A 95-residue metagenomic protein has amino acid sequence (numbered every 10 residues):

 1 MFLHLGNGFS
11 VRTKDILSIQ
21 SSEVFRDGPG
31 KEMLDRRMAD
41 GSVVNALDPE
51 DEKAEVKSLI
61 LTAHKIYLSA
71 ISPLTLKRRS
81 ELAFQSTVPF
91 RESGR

Functional and structural regions predicted by a protein language model:
M1-R95: Eukaryotic intrinsically disordered, low-complexity regulatory linkers and tails enriched in Ser/Thr/Pro
